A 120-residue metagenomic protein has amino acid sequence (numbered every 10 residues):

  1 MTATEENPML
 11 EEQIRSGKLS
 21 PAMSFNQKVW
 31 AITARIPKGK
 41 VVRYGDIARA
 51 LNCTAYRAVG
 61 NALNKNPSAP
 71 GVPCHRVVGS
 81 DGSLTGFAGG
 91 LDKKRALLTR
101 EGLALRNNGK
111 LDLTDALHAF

Functional and structural regions predicted by a protein language model:
T2-F120: Nucleic acid-binding interface residues in structured DNA/RNA-binding domains, emphasizing the DNA-engaging scaffolds
